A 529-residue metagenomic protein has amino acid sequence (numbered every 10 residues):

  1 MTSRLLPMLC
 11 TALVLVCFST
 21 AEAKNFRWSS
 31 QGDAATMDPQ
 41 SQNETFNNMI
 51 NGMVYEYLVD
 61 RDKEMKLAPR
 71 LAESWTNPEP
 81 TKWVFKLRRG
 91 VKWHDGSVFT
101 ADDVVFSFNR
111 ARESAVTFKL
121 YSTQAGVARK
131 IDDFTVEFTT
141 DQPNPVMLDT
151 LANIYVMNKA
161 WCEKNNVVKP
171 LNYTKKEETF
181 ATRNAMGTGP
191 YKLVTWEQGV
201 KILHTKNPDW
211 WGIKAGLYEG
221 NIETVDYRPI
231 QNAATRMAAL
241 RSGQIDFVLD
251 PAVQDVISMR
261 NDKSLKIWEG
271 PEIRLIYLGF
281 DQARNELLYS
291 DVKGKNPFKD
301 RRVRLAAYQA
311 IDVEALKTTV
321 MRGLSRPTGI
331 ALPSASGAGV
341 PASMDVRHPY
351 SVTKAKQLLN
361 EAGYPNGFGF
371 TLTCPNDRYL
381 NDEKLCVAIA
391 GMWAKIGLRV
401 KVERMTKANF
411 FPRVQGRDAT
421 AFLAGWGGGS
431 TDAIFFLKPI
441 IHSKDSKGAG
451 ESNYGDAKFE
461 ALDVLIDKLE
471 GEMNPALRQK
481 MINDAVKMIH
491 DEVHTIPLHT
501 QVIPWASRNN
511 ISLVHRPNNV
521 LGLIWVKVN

Functional and structural regions predicted by a protein language model:
R4-L6, T76, L120-P170, T195-E197: Surface-exposed binding/hinge segments that line and control ligand-binding clefts or catalytic entry sites
S29-E79, N109, M186-P190: N-terminal lobe/hinge region of extracytoplasmic solute-binding protein
Q42, P271-Y289, G294, N409-E470 (+2 more regions): Acidic-aromatic pocket-rim loops
K66, I154-G220, T224-D226, V352-T353 (+1 more regions): Gly/Pro-rich hinge or "lid" segments in bacterial periplasmic/extracellular proteins
V84, R301-L305, Q309, K317-T318 (+4 more regions): Extracytoplasmic/peripheral linker and loop segments enriched in polar/acidic and small residues with frequent Thr/Pro
T179, D209-S258, R301, G391 (+1 more regions): Ligand-site clamp/hinge motif
Y191-K192, Q309, R326-E361, R378-E383: Structural transition elements
W505-N529: Long beta-strand-rich cores associated with HINT superfamily self-processing modules
